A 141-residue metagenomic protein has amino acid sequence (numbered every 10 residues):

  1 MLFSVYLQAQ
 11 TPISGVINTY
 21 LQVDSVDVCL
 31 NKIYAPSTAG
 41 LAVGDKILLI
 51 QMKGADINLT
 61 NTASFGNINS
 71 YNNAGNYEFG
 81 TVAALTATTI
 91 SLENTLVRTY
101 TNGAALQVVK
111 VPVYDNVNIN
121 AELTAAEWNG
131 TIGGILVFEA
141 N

Functional and structural regions predicted by a protein language model:
M1-P12: Bacterial Sec-dependent N-terminal signal peptides
Q10-S25, K32-N141: Extracellular beta-helix/beta-solenoid repeat scaffolds
